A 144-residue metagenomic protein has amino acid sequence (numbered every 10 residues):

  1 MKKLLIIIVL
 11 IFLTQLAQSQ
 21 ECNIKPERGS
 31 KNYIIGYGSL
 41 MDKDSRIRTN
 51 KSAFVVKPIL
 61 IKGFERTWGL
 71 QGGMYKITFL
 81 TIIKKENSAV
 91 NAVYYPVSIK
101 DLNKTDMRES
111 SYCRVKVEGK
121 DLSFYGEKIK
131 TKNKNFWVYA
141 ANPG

Functional and structural regions predicted by a protein language model:
L4-L13: Sec-dependent N-terminal signal peptides
Q15-S19: Sec/Tat signal peptide C-region and signal peptidase I cleavage site
Q20-G144: Glycine-aromatic micro-motifs
